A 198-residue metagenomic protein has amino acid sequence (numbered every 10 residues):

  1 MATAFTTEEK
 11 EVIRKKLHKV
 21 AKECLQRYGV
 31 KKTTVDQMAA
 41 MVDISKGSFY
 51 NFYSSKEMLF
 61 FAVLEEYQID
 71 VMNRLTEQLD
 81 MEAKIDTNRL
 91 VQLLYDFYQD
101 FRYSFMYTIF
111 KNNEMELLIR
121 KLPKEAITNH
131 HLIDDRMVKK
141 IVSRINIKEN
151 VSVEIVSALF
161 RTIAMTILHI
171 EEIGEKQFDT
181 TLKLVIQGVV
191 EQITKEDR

Functional and structural regions predicted by a protein language model:
M1-V12, R198: N-terminal intrinsically disordered/low-complexity leader segments
E11-K19, K32, F52-T76, D80: An amphipathic alpha-helix adjacent to DNA-recognition modules
I13, K56, V63, Y67 (+4 more regions): Hydrophobic/aromatic residues within well-ordered alpha-helical segments
C24-M58: Helix-turn-helix
A62, T76-Y103, S157: Hydrophobic alpha-helical connector segments
T108-I109: Eukaryotic alpha-helical solenoid repeat scaffolds
I119-A158, T180: Amphipathic alpha-helical packing segments from all-alpha helical-bundle domains
K139-S143, I147, T166-R198: C-terminal peripheral helix-coil segments that are non-catalytic and often amphipathic
